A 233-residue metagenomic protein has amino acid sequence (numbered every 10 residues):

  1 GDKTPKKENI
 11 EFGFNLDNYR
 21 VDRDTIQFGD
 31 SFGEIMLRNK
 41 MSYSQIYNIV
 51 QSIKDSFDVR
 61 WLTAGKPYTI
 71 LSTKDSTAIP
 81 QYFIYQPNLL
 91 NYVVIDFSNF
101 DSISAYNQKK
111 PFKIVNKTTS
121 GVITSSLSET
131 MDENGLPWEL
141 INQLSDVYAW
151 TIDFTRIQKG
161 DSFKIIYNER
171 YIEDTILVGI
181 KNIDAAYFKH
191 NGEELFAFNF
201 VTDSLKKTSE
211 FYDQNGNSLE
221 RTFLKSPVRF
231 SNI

Functional and structural regions predicted by a protein language model:
G1-N217, R221, K225: Intrinsically disordered, low-complexity regulatory tails and linkers that flank structured modules
R229-N232: Beta-strand/loop subdomains of soluble extracytoplasmic proteins
